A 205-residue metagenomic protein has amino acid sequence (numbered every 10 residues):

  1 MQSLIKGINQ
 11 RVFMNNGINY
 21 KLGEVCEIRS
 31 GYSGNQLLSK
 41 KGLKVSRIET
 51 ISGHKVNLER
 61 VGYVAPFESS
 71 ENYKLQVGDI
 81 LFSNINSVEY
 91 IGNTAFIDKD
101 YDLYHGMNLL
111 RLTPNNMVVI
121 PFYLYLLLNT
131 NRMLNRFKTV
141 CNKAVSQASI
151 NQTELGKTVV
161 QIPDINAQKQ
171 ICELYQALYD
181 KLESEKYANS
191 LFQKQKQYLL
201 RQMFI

Functional and structural regions predicted by a protein language model:
S3, G7-Y32, K157, Q161-A167 (+1 more regions): Non-catalytic DNA-recognition/assembly elements of restriction-modification systems
G23-N35, E49-I80: Sequence-specific dsDNA recognition surfaces
R47-I48, F67-N129: A short beta-sheet element
N86, L174-Q176: Short, surface-exposed secondary-structure boundary micro-motifs
L103-L109, V119, N142-N166: A short glycine-rich beta-alpha junction/loop motif
C172-E173, D180, Y187: Acidic/polar-enriched heptad-repeat coiled-coil alpha-helices, especially the parallel dimerization/signal-relay stalks
